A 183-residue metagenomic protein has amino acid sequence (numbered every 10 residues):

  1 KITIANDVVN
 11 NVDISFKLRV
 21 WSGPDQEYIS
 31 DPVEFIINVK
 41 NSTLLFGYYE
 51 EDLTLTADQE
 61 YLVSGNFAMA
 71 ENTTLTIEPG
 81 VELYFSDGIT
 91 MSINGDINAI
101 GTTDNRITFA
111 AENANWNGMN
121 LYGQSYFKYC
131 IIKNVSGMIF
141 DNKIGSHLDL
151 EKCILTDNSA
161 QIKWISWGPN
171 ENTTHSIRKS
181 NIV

Functional and structural regions predicted by a protein language model:
K1-T3: Short Pro-Gly-centered flexible turn/kink motifs
A5-N6, S92: Alpha-helix initiation/capping motif
N6-F16: Short glycine/proline/serine/threonine-rich loop/turn segments at secondary-structure transition edges
V9-N11, Y28-S30, A70, Y84-S86: A cross-taxa feature marking solvent-exposed loop/turn segments within ectodomains of secreted and single-pass membrane
L18-V20: Hydrophobic/tyrosine-rich beta-strand signature of extracellular beta-sandwich/beta-rich modules, prominently
S22-E27: Short, solvent-exposed loop/turn segments at the edges of extracellular beta-sandwich modules
P32-N38: C-terminal edge beta-strand
N38-V183: Beta-strand/loop edge motif enriched in small/polar residues
